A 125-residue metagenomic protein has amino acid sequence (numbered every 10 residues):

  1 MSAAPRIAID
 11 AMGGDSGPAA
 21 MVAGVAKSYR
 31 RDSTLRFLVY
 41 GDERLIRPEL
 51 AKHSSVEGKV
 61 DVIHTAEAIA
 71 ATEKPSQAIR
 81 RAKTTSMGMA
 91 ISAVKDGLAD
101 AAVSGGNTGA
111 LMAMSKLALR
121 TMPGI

Functional and structural regions predicted by a protein language model:
M1-L117: Contiguous, glycine/small-aliphatic-enriched amphipathic segments in soluble metabolic enzymes
L119-I125: A short alpha->loop->secondary-structure connector
